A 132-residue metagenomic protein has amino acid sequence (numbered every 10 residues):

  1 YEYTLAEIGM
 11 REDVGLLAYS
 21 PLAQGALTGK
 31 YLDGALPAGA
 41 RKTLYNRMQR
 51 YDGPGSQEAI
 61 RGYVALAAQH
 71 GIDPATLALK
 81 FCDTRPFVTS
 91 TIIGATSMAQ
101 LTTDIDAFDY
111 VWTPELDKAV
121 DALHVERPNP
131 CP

Functional and structural regions predicted by a protein language model:
Y1-A122, C131: Beta/alpha (TIM)-barrel catalytic core signal, keyed to glycine-rich beta->alpha loops juxtaposed to Asp/Glu that bind
